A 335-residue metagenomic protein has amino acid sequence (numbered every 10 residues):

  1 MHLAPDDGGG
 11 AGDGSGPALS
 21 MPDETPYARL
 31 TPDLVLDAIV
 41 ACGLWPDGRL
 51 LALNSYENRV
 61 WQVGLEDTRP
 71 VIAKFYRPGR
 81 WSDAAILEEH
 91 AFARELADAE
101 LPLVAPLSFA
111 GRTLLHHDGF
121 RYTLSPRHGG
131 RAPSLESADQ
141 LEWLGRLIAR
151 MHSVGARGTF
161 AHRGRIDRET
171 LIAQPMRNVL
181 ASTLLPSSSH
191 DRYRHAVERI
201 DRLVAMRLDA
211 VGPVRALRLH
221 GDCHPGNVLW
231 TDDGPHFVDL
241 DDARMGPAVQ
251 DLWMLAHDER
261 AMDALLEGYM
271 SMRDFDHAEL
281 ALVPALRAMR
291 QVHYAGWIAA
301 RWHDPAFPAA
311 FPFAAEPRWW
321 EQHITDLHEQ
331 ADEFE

Functional and structural regions predicted by a protein language model:
H2, D23, S182-T183, G296-E335: ATP/Mg2+ or Mg2+-diphosphate-binding catalytic cores that bind nucleotide phosphates or diphosphates via glycine-rich
H2-D7, G12-P46: Juxta-kinase regulatory segment immediately upstream of eukaryotic protein kinase catalytic domains
N54-A73, P106, R202-L252: Active-site acidic catalytic loop and adjacent metal/ATP-binding pocket of ATP-dependent phosphoryl transfer enzymes
F75-G119, L135-W143, R150: A conserved alpha-helical element in kinase catalytic cores
P78, R121-L135, R177-L185, Y294-F313: A glycine-centered beta->alpha junction motif in the catalytic cores of kinase/phosphotransferase enzymes
A97, H152-A156, R273: Protein kinase-like catalytic domain
A110, S134-R192, A216: A cross-family kinase active-site recognition segment
A248-D274, R290-A306: Active-site activation/catalytic loop segments of kinase-like enzymes and analogous catalytic loops in related
